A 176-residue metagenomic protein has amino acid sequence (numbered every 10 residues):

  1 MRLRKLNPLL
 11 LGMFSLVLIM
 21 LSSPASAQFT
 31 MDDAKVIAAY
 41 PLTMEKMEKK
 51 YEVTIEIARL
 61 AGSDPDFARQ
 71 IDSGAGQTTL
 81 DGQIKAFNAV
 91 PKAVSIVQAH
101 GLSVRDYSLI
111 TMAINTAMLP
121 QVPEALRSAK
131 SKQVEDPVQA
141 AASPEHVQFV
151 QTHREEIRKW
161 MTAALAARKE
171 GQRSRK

Functional and structural regions predicted by a protein language model:
R2-M13: Bacterial N-terminal signal peptides that target proteins for export
L11-L21: Bacterial N-terminal signal peptides
A25-G74, Q151, E156-K176: Immediate post-signal-peptide N-terminus of mature secreted/exported proteins
D72-E156: Mature extracellular/secreted ectodomains of secretory-pathway proteins
